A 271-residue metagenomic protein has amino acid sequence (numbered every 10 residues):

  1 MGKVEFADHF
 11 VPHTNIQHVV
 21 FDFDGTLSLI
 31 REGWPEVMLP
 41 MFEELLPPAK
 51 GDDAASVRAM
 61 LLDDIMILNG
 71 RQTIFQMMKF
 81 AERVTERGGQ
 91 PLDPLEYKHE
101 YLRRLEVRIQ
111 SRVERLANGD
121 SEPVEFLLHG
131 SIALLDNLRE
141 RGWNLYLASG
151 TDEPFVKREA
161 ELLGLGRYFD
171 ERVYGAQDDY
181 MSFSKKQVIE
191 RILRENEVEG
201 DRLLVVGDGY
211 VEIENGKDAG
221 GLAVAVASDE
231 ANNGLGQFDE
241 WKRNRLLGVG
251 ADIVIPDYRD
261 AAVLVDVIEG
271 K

Functional and structural regions predicted by a protein language model:
G2-A59: Active-site neighborhood of HAD-like aspartate-dependent phosphohydrolases
E5, E82-A133: Metal-dependent phosphoesterase signature
H9, N15, V20, Q110-L147 (+3 more regions): Short, acidic loop-to-helix structural element flanking the phosphoryl-transfer center in phosphate-processing enzymes
L39, P47, I74-Q90: Helix-loop "lid/cap" segments that line or gate small-molecule binding pockets
L95-K98, G166-S182: A short, structured active-site edge motif that brings together acidic residues
S149, V205-I253: Acidic, Mg2+-coordinating phosphoryl-transfer loop and its flanking beta/alpha structural elements, shared across
Y174, D252-Y258: Short acidic-hydrophobic, aromatic-tinged amphipathic segments that line or gate anion-handling sites
F183-D218: Conserved Lys-Pro-Asp/Glu-containing loop-to-beta segment of HAD-superfamily phosphomonoesterases, centered on
